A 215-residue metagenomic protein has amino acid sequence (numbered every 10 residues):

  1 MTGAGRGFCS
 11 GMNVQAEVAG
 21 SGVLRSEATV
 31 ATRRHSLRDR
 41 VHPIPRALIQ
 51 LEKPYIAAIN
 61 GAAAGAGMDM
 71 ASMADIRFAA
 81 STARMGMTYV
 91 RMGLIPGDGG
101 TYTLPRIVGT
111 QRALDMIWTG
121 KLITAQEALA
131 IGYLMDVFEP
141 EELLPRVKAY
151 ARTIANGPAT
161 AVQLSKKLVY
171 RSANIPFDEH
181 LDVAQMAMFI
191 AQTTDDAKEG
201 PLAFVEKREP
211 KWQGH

Functional and structural regions predicted by a protein language model:
G3-A47, A63, G93, I175-P176: Glycine- (often His-adjacent) and acidic-residue-rich active-site loop that binds/positions the CoA thioester
G20, V30, T194, K207-R208: Generic structural signal for alpha-helix termini and adjacent loop/cap motifs
R46-V162, Q185, F189, T193-T194 (+3 more regions): Crotonase-fold acyl-CoA enzyme core
V147, F177-H180: Bacterial helix-turn-helix/winged-helix DNA-binding modules and their immediately adjacent linkers
K166-I175: Short, charged, surface-exposed hinge/linker loops at domain edges that act as mobile lids or interdomain connectors
